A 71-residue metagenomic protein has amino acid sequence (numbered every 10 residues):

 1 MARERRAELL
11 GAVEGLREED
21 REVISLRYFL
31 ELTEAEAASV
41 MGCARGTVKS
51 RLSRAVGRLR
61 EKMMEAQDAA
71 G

Functional and structural regions predicted by a protein language model:
M1, E22-V23, Q67: A generic structural signal for short
M1-E14: Acidic, proline/glycine-rich intrinsically disordered inter-domain spacer in sigma factors
G11-E22, L30-T47, R58-E61: Helix-turn-helix DNA-binding module
T47-V48, G71: Short, intrinsically disordered/low-complexity patches at protein termini and at juxtamembrane boundaries
R51-V56: Residues within the DNA-recognition helix of helix-turn-helix
M64-G71: Short, basic, alpha-helical segments at the C-terminal edge of helix-turn-helix-like DNA-binding modules
